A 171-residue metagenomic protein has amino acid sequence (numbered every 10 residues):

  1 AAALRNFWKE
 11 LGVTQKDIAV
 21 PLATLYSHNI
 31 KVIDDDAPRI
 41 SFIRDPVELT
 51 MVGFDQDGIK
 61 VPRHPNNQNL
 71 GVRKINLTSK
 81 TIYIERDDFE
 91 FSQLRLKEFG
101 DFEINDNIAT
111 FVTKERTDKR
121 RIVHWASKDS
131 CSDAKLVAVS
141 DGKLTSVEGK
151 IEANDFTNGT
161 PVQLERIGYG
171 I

Functional and structural regions predicted by a protein language model:
A1: Structured mid-domain segments that build the active-site/substrate or prosthetic-cofactor binding neighborhood
N6, L11-I171: Basic, alpha-helical terminal appendages of large translation-related enzymes
